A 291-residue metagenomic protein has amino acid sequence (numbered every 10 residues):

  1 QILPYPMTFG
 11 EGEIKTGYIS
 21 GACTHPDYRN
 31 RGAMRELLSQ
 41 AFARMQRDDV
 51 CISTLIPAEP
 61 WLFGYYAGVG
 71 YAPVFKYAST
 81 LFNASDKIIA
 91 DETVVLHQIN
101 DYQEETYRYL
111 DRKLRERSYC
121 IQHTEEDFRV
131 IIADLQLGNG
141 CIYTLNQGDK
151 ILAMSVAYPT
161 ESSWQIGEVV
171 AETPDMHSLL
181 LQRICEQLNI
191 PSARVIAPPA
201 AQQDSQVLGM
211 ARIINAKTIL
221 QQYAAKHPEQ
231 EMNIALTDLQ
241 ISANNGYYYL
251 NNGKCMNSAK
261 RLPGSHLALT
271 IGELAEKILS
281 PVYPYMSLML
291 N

Functional and structural regions predicted by a protein language model:
Q1, I142-T144, N233: Residue-level detector of beta-strand face positions
Q1-P6, T16-C23, D149-P159, Q165: Conserved beta-strand in the GNAT
G21-T24, N30-R44, G68, P174-E186: Conserved acetyl-CoA-binding loop-helix of GNAT-fold acetyltransferases
L38, M45-A58, L188-P199: Conserved GNAT acetyl-CoA-binding A-motif
R47-I52, A58-K76, A200-I214: Conserved active-site alpha-helix within GNAT-family acetyltransferase domains
P73-D175, Q182-E186, P198, Y223-P228: Amide-forming acyltransferase catalytic core, primarily the GNAT-like/NAT-type and related acyltransferase folds
D204-N291: C-terminal functional modules
